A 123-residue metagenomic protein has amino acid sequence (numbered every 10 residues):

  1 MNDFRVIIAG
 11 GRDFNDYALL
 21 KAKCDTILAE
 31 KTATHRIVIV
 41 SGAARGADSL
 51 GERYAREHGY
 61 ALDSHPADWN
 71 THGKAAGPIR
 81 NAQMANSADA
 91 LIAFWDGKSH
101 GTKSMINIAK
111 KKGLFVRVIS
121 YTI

Functional and structural regions predicted by a protein language model:
N2-V6, F14-I123: Acidic/glycine-enriched connector segments
